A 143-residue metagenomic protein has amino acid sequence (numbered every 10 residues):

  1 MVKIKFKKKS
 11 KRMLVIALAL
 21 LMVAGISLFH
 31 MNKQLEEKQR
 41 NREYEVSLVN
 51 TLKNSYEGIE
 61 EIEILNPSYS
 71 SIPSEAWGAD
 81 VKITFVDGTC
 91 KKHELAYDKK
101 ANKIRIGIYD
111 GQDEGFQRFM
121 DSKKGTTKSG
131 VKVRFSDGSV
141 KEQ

Functional and structural regions predicted by a protein language model:
V2-L21, I26-F29: N-terminal Sec-pathway targeting helices
L18-L21, A101, K132: N-terminal hydrophobic or amphipathic segments with adjacent small-residue motifs that include Sec signal peptides
V23-D87: N-terminal export/targeting and maturation segments
L65, A96, R134: Residues in well-ordered beta-strands of folded domains
K82, E94, K123: Short, surface-exposed charged micro-motifs
F85, D98, F135: Acidic surface patches and DE-rich sequence motifs
T89-Q112: A short, surface-exposed beta-strand/turn
Q112-Q143: C-terminal partner/receptor-binding element of secreted or periplasmic proteins
